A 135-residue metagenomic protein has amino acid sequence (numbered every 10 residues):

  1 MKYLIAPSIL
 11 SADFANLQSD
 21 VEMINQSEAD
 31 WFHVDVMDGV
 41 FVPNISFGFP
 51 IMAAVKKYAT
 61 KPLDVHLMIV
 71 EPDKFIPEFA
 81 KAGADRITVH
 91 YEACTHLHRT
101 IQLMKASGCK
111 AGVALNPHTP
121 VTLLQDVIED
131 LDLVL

Functional and structural regions predicted by a protein language model:
M1-T88, E92-R99, L103-A106, A111 (+1 more regions): Conserved N-terminal beta1-alpha1 strand-loop-helix module at the mouth
V113-L115: Short, hydrophobic beta-strand segments that form beta-sheet elements in well-ordered domains
